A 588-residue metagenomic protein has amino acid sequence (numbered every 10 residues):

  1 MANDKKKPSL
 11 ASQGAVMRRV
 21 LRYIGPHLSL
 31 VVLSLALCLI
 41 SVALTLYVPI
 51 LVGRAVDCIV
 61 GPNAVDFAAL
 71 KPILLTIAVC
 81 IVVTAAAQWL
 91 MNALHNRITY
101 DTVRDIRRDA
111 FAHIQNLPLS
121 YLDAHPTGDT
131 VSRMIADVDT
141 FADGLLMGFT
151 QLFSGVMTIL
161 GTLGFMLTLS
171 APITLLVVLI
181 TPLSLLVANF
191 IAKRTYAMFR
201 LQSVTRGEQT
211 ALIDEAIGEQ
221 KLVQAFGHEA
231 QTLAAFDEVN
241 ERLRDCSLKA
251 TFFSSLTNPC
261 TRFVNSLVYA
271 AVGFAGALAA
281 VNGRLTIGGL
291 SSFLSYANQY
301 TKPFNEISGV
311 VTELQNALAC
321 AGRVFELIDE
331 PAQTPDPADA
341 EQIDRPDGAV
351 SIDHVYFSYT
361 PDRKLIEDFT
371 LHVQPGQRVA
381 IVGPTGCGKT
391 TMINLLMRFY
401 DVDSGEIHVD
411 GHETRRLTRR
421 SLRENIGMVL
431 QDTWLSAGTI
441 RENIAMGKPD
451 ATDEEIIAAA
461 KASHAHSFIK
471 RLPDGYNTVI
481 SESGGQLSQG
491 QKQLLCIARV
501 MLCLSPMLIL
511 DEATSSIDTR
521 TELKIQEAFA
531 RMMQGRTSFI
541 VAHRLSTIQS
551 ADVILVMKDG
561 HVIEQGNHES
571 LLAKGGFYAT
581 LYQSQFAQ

Functional and structural regions predicted by a protein language model:
K6-Q13, A36-L37, L44-D57, C80-T127 (+11 more regions): Juxtamembrane helix-loop junctions of ABC transporter transmembrane domains
Q13-L28, T130: A short amphipathic helical element positioned immediately N-terminal to and/or at the very start of a transmembrane
G25, S29, A36, L75 (+6 more regions): Hydrophobic alpha-helical transmembrane segments of ABC transporter permease domains
P26, L119-S120, A136-L145, F149 (+8 more regions): An intracellular "coupling" helix at the cytosolic face of ABC transporter transmembrane type-1 domains
V31-L90, L167-P172, G283-I287: Transmembrane helix-loop-helix hairpins at lipid-water interfaces of multipass membrane proteins, especially the type-1
N63-A69, F165-L179, K249-G322, L327-I328: Helix-loop-helix
D329, D336, I343-Q588: ABC-type nucleotide-binding domain
